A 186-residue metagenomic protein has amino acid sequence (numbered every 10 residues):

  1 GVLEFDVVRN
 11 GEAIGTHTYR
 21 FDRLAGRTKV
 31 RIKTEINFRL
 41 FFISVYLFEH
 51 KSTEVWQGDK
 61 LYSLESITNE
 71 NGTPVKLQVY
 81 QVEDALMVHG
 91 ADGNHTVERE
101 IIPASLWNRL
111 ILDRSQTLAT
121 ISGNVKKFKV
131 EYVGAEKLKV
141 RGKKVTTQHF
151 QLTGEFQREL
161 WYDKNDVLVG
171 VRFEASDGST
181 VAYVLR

Functional and structural regions predicted by a protein language model:
V2-V82, D166, V171-F173: N-terminal mature ectodomain segment of secretory-pathway/periplasmic proteins
V30-K33, L47, T146-R186: Gly/Pro-enriched, hydrophobic low-complexity segments that function as extracytoplasmic propeptides/linkers
F42-S44, R141-G142, W161: Short histidine-centered beta-strand/loop micro-motifs that create catalytic or ligand/metal-coordination sites
W56, S105-R109, W161-Y162, L168: Tryptophan-centered motif/residue detector
E65-T147, Q151-T153, R172, G178 (+1 more regions): Solvent-exposed helix/loop surface patches that form functional interfaces
